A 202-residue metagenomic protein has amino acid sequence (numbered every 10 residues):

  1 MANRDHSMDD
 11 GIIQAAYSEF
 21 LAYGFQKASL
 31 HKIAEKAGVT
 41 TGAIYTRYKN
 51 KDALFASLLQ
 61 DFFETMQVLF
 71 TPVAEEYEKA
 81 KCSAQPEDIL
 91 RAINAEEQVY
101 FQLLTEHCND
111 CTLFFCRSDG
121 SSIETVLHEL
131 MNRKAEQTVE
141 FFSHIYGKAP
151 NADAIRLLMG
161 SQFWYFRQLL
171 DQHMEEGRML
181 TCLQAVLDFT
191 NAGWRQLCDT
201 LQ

Functional and structural regions predicted by a protein language model:
M1-R4, Q202: N-terminal intrinsically disordered/low-complexity leader segments
A2, Y17, C111-M131, F189: C-terminal/domain-terminus segments
G11, A15, E19-A53, S57: Helix-turn-helix
L30, Q60-Q67, P72-A74: Short, basic, alpha-helical segments at the C-terminal edge of helix-turn-helix-like DNA-binding modules
S57, T71-T105: Hydrophobic alpha-helical connector segments
Y77-A84, C111-S118, I145, L169-M174 (+1 more regions): Secondary-structure edge/capping motif, primarily at the C-terminal ends of alpha-helices and the immediately following
E96-E106, D119-I145, D153-G160: Amphipathic alpha-helical packing segments from all-alpha helical-bundle domains
E106, E136, E140, I155-Q202: C-terminal peripheral helix-coil segments that are non-catalytic and often amphipathic
